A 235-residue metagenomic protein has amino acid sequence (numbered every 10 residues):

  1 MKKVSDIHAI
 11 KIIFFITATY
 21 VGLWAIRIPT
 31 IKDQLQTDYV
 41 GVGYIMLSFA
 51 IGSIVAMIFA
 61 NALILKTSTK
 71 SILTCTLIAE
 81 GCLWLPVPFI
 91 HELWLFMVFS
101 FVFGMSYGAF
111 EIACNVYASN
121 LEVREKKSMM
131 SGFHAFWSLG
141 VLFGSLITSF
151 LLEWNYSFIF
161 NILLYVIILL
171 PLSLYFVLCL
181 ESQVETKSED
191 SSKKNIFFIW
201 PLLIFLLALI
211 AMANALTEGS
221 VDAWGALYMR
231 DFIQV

Functional and structural regions predicted by a protein language model:
W24-A25, W200-V235: Extracytoplasmic gate region of multi-pass secondary transporters
Q36, S68, F89-W94: Helix-breaking motifs and short loop linkers at transmembrane-helix boundaries and internal kinks in secondary membrane
A56-S68, L152: Helix-to-loop junctions at the C-terminal end of transmembrane segments in multipass secondary transporters
K70-L73: Primarily marks hydrophobic transmembrane alpha-helices of the MFS/SLC 12-helix fold
I78-H91: C-terminal ends and interior cores of transmembrane alpha-helices in multi-pass membrane transporters/permeases
L83, W94-F103: Paired small-residue
S100-A135: Cytoplasmic helix-loop-helix junction between adjacent transmembrane helices in 12-TM secondary transporters
I159-L178: Symmetry-related core transmembrane helices of the 12-TM Major Facilitator Superfamily/SLC fold
